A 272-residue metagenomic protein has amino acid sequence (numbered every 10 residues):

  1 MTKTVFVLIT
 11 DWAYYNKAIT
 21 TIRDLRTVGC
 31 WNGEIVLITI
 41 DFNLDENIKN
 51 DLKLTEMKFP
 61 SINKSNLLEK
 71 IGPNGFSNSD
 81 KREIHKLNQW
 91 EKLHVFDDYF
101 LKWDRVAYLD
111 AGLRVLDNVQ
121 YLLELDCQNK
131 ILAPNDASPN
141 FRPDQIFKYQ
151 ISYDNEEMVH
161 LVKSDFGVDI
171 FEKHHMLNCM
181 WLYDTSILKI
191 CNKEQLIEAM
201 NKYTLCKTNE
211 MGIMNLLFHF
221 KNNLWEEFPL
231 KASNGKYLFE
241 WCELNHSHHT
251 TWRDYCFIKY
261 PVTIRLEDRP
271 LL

Functional and structural regions predicted by a protein language model:
M1-T4, L8, Y14-T20, L37 (+2 more regions): A glycosyltransferase accessory/donor-loop signature
Y15-N16, D41-I48, F141-R142: Short, charged/polar "capping" segments at the starts of alpha-helices and the immediately preceding loops
D24-N32: Short, acidic, metal-binding catalytic loop of nucleotide-sugar glycosyltransferases
E34-D41, A133-N135: Short internal beta-strands
T39-D45, V115-V119, K231-S233: Short, polar loop motifs at secondary-structure junctions
E46-F100: Active-site-proximal specificity loops/subdomain of glycosyltransferases
I62-I84, R142-V168: Charged, glycine/proline-rich intrinsically disordered loops and linkers
N88-I146, Y183: GT-A fold catalytic core of metal-dependent nucleotide-sugar glycosyltransferases, centered on the diacidic
